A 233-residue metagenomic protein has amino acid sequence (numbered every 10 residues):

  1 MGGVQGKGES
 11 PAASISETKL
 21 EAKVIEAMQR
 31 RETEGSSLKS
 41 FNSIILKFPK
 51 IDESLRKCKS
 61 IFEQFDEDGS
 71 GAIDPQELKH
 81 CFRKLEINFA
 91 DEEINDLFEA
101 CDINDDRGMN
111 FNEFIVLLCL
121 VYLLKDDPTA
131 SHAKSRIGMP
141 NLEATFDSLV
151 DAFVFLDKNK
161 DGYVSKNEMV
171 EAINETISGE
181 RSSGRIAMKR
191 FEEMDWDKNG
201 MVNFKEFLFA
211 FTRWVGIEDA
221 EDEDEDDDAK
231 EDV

Functional and structural regions predicted by a protein language model:
G2-G69, P75-Q76, H80, A90-A100 (+5 more regions): EF-hand Ca2+-binding helix-loop-helix modules
K7, E180-V233: C-terminal interaction modules of eukaryotic adaptor/scaffold proteins
S70, F89-A90, D106-R107, D161 (+2 more regions): Short, surface-exposed helix-loop/turn micro-motifs enriched in polar/charged residues
F146-N199, N203: Eukaryotic modular interaction domains in large regulatory/scaffold proteins
